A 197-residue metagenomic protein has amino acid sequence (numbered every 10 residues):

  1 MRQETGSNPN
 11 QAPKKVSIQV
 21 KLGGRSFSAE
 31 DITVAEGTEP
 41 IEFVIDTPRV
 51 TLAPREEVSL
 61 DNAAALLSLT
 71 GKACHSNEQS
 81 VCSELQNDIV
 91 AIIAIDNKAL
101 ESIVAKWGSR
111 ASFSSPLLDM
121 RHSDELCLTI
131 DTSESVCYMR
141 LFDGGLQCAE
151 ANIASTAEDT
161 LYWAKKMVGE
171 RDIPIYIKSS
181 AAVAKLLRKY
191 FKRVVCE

Functional and structural regions predicted by a protein language model:
M1-E197: Hydrophobic/aromatic-enriched cytosolic interaction surfaces used to assemble or bind macromolecules
